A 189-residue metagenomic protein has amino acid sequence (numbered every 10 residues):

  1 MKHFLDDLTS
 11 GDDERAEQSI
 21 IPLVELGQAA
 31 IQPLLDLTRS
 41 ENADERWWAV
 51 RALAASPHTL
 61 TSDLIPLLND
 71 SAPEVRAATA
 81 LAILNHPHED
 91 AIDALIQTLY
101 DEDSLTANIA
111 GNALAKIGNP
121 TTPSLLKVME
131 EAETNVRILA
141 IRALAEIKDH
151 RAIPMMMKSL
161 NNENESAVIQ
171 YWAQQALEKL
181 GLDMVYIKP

Functional and structural regions predicted by a protein language model:
D6, D13-Q28, D36, D44-H58 (+7 more regions): Structural detector for internal amphipathic alpha-helices that build alpha-solenoid repeat scaffolds
P154-N164: TPR/TPR-like (Sel1-like) alpha-helical repeat modules
